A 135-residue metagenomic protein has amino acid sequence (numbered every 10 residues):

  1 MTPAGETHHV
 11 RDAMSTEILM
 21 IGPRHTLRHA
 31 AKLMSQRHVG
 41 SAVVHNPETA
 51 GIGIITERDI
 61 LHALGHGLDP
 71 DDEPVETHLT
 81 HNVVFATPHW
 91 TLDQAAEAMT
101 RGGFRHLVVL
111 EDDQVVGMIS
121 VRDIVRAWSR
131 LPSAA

Functional and structural regions predicted by a protein language model:
M1-A135: Tandem CBS (Cystathionine beta-synthase) repeat/Bateman regulatory domains
